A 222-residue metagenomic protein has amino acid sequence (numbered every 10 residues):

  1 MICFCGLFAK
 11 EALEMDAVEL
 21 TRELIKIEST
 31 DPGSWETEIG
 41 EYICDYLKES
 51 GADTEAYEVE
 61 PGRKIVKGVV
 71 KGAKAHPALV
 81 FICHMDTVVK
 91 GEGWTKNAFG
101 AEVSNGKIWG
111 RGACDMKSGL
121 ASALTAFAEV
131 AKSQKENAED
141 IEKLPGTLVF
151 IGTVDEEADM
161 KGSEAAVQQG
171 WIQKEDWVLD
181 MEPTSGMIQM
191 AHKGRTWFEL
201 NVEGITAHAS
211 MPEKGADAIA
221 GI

Functional and structural regions predicted by a protein language model:
C3-C5: Cysteine-centered motifs
A12-A113, K132-N137, I141-L144: Acidic/His- and Gly-rich active-site-bordering loop/insert found across diverse amide/peptide-bond hydrolases
K107-S122, H208: Glycine/serine-rich anion-binding loops at beta->alpha junctions that coordinate negatively charged ligand groups
K117-W197: Acidic/histidine-rich catalytic neighborhood of metal-dependent amide-processing enzymes
E199-I205: The feature captures the short pre-catalytic strand/loop hairpin that immediately precedes and shapes the active-site
A209-I222: Acidic-enriched catalytic cores of C-N bond-cleaving enzymes acting on peptides and small amides
